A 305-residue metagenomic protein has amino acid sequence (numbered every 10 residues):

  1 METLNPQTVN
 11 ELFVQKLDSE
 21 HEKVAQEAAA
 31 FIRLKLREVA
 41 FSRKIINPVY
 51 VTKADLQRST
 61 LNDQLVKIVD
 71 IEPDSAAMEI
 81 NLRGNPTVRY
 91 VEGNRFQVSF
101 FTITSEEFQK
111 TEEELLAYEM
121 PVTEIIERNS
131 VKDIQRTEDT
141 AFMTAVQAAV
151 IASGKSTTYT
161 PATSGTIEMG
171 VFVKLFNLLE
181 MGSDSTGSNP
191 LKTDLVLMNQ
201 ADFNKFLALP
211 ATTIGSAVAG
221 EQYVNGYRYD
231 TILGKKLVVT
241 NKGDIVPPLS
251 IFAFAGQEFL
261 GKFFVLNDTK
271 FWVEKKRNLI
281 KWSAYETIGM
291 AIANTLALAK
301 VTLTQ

Functional and structural regions predicted by a protein language model:
M1-R43: N-terminal alpha-helical "arm" segments
E2-T3, E22, L209-Q305: Sequence/fold signature of self-assembling virion shell proteins
T3-T8, S99-I103, T144, I151: Short, compositionally biased low-complexity segments
A28-A40, L175, I251-L266: Short, Φ-rich (hydrophobic/aromatic) sequence segments
I32-T104: Assembly/oligomerization interface modules of large self-assembling protein complexes
S105-G182, L303-Q305: Alpha-helical scaffold segments that mediate packing/assembly in large oligomeric complexes
F108-E112, V196-D202, N294: Helix N-cap / beta->alpha transition motif
I151-N225: Extended, solvent-exposed, turn-rich assembly/linker loops in the middle of proteins
